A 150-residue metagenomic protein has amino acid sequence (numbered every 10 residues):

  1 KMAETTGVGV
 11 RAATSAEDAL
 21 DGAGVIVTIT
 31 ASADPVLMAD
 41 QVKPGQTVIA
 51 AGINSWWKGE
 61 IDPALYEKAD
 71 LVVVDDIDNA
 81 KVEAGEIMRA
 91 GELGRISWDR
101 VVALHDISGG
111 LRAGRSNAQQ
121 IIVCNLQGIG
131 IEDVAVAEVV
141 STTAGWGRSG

Functional and structural regions predicted by a protein language model:
K1-I29: Glycine-rich phosphate/diphosphate-binding loop of Rossmann-like nucleotide-binding domains
V10-R11, V25, Q46-I49, L71-V72 (+1 more regions): Structural motif
D18-G22, Q41, L65: Structural alpha-helical scaffold elements that stabilize or flank donor/cofactor-binding regions in carbohydrate
G24, T30-S32, G52-I53, I77: Short glycine-/small-residue-rich Rossmann-like dinucleotide-binding loops
A33-P35, S55, A80, G130: Glycine-rich nucleotide phosphate-binding loop and flanking beta-alpha elements of Rossmann-like dinucleotide-binding
P35-V36, Q41: Active-site/ligand-binding-proximal alpha/beta "capping" segment
V42-Q46, A51-A113: Rossmann-fold NAD(P)-binding glycine/threonine-rich loop
N79, R95-G150: NAD(P)-dependent dehydrogenase/reductase Rossmann-like domain
